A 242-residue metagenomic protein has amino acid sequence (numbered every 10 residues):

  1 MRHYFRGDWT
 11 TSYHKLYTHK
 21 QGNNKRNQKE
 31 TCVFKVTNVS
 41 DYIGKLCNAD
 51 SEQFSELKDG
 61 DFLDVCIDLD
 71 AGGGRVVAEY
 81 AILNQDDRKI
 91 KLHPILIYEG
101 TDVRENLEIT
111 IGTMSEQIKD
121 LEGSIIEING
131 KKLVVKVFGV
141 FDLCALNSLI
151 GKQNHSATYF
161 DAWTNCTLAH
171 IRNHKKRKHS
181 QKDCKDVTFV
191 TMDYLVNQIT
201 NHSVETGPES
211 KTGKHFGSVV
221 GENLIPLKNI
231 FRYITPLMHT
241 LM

Functional and structural regions predicted by a protein language model:
M1-M242: A structural signal for the principal folded core domain
